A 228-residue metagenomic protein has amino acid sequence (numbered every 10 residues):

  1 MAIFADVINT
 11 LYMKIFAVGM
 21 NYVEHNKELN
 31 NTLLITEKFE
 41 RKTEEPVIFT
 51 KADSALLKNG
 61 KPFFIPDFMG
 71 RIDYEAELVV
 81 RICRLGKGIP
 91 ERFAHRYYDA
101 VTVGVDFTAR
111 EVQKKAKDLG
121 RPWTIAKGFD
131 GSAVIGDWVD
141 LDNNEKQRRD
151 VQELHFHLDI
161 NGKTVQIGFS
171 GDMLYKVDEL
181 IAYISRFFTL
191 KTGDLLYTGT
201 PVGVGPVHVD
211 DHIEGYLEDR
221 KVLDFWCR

Functional and structural regions predicted by a protein language model:
A2-F187, K191, L195, G203-R228: Catalytic-core "active-site belt" of small-molecule-metabolizing enzymes, emphasizing His/Asp/Glu-rich regions
T200: Switch II (G3) loop of P-loop NTPases
